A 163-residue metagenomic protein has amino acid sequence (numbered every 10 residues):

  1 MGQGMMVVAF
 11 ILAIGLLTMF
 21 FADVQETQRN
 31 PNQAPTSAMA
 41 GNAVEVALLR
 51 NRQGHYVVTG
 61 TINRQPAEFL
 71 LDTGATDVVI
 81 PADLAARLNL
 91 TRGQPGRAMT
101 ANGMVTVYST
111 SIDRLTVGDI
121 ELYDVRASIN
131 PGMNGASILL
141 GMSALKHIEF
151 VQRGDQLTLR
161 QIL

Functional and structural regions predicted by a protein language model:
M1-E68, T73-L163: Pepsin/retropepsin-fold aspartyl endopeptidases
